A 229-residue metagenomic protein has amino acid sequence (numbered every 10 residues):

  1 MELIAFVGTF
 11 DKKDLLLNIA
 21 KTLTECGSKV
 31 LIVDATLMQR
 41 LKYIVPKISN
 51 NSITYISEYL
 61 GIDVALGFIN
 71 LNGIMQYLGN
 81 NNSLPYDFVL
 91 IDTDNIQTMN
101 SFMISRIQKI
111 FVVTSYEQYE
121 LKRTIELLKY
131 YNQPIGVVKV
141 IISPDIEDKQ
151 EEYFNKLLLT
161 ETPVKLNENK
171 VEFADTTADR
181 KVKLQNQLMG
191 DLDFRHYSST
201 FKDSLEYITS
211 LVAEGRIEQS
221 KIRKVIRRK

Functional and structural regions predicted by a protein language model:
E2-D14, K29-F88, D94-Q97: P-loop/Walker-type NTP enzyme "switch/lid" segment
F6-V7, V33-D34, V89-T93, I110-S115 (+1 more regions): Conserved beta-strand segments of the P-loop GTPase G domain that flank and frequently precede/overlap
L15-I19: Hydrophobic positions on the alpha1 helix immediately C-terminal to the Walker A/P-loop
T36-Q39, P144-D148: Residues in the short beta-alpha loop(s) of Rossmann-like NAD(P)-binding domains
L84, T98-Q118: Inter-motif core of Ras-like GTPase G domains
L121-P134: Conserved C-terminal guanine-recognition region of P-loop GTPase G domains, centered on the G4
D145-D203: Beta-strand-loop-alpha "switch" segments that mediate conformational coupling across diverse proteins
L184-K229: NTP-binding/hydrolysis catalytic cores, primarily Walker-type P-loop NTPases
